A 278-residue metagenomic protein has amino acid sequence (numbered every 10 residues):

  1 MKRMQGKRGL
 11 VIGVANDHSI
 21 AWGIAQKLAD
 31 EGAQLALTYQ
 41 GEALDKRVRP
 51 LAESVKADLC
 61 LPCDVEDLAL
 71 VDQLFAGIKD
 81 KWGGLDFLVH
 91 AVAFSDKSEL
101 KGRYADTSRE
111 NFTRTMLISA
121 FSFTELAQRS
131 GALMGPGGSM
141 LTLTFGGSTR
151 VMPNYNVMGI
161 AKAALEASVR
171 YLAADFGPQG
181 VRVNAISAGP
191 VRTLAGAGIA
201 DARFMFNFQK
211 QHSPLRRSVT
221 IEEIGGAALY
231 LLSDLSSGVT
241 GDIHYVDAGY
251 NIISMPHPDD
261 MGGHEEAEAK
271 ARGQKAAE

Functional and structural regions predicted by a protein language model:
K2-L37: Canonical Rossmann dinucleotide-binding motif of NAD(H)/NADP(H)-dependent dehydrogenases/reductases, specifically
G13-I20, A93-Q128, A132, P136-P178 (+2 more regions): Catalytic loop of short-chain dehydrogenase/reductase
A29, G83, M134-G135, A174-Q179 (+3 more regions): A short hydrophobic alpha-helix cap/turn motif
C63-D72, A76-K81, H90-T113, A132 (+3 more regions): Conserved mid-core segment of classical short-chain dehydrogenase/reductases
G177, R182, V239-G241: Short, small/polar-rich loop/turn modules that mediate ligand/substrate recognition or access, typified
V183, S187-G198, V246, I252: Short, flexible catalytic-loop segment of classical short-chain dehydrogenase/reductase
S213-I224, L235: A conserved structural motif in NAD(P)-dependent oxidoreductases
L229, T240-E278: Short C-terminal tail/terminal secondary-structure segment of NAD(P)H-dependent dehydrogenase/reductase domains
